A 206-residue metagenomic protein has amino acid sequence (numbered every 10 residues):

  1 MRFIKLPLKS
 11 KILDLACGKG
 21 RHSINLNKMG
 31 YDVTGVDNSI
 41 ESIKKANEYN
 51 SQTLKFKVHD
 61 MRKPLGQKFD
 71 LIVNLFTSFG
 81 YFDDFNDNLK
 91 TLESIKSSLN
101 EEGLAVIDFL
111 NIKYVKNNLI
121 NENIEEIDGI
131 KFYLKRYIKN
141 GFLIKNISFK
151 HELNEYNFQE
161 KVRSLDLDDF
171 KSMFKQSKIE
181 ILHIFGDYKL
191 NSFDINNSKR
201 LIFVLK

Functional and structural regions predicted by a protein language model:
M1-L8: Conserved alpha-helix/loop element of class I SAM-dependent methyltransferases that forms part of the SAM/SAH-binding
K9-A16: Conserved class I S-adenosyl-L-methionine
K19-K63: Class I SAM-dependent methyltransferase SAM/SAH-binding core
R62-I72: A short acidic, Gly/Pro-enriched loop at the edge of an enzyme's catalytic core that lines a small-molecule cofactor
D70-N86: A short SAM/SAH-binding and catalytic strip from SAM-dependent methyltransferases
L89-E101: A short glycine-rich, Lys/Arg-flanked "PGG" loop and its adjoining helix->strand segment in the class I
V106-M173: SAM-dependent methyltransferase
D169, M173-K206: C-terminal lobe and adjacent flexible extensions of AdoMet/dcAdoMet transferase-like proteins
